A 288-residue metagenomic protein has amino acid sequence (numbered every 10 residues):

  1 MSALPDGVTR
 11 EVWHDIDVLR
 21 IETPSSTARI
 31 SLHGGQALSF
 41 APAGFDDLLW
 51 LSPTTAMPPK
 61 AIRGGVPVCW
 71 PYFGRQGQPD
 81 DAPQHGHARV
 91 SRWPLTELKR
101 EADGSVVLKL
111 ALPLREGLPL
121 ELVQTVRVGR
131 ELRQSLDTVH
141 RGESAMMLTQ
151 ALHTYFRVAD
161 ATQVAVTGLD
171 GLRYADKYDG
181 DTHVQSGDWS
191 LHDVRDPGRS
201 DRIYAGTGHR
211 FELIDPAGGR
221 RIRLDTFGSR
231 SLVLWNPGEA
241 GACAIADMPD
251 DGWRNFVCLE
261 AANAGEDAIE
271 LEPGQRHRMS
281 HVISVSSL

Functional and structural regions predicted by a protein language model:
M1-R63, T207-R230, G238, P273-L288: Beta-strand-rich N-terminal accessory domains
W13, D81-G129: Extended, loop-rich substrate-binding clefts of extracytoplasmic carbohydrate-active enzymes
L49-A88, D225-M248: Hot-dog-fold acyl-thioester-processing enzymes
M57, V123-T125, E266-L271: Beta-strand-rich interaction surfaces with strong enrichment in secreted/lumenal proteins
L112-L148, L152-T154: Acidic, contiguous internal or C-terminal segments within carbohydrate-active enzymes that form a structured patch used
E116, N255-A264: Short, structured beta-strand/loop micro-motifs enriched in basic residues and often containing a Trp
Q124, L136-T138, A261, H277-V285: A structural signal for short, well-ordered beta-strand segments
A145-M147, Y155-S231: Active-site/ligand-binding surface loops and adjacent short beta/alpha elements that line catalytic pockets across
